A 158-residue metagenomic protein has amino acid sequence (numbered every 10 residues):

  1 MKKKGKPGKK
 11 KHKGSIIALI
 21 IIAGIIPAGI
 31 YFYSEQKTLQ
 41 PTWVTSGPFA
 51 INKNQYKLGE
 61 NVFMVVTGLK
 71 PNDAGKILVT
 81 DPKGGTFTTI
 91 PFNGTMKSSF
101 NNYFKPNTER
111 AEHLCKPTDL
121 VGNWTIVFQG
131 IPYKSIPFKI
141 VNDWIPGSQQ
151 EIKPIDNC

Functional and structural regions predicted by a protein language model:
K2-K3, K10-C158: Extracytoplasmic/secretory-pathway segments with low complexity and glycosylation-like composition
